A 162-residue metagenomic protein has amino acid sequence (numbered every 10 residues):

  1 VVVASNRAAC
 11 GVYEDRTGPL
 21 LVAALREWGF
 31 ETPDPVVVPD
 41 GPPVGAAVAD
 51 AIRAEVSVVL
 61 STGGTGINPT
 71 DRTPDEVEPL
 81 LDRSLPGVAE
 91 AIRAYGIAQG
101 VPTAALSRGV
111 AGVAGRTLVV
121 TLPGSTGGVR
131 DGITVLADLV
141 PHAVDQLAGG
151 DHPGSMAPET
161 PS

Functional and structural regions predicted by a protein language model:
V2-S162: Non-catalytic beta/alpha edge segments that cap or flank active sites
